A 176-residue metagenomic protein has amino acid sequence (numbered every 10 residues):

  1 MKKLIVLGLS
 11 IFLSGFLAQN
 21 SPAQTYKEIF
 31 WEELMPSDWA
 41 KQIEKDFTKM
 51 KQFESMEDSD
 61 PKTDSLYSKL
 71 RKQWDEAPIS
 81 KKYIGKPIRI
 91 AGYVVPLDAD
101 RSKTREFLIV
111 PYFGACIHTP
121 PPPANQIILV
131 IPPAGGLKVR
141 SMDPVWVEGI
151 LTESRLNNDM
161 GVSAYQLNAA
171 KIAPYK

Functional and structural regions predicted by a protein language model:
M1-L4: Positively charged n-region of N-terminal signal peptides that target proteins for export
V6-L7, A23: Short amphipathic alpha-helical "recognition" segments used for binding
L7-F16: Bacterial N-terminal signal peptides
P22-K176: OB-fold and OB-like single-stranded nucleic-acid-recognition modules and their adjacent interaction interfaces
